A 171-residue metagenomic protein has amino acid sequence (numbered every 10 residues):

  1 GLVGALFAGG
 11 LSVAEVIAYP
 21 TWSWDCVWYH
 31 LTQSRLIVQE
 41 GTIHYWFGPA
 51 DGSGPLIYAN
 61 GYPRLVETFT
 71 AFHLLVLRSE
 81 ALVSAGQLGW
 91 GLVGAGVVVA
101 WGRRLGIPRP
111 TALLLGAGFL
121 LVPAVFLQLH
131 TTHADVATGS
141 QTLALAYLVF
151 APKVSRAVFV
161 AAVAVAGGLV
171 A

Functional and structural regions predicted by a protein language model:
G1-S12: Start-transfer (signal-anchor) and selected internal transmembrane alpha helices of multi-pass inner/ER membrane
I17, V76, L105, L121 (+2 more regions): Transmembrane helix irregularities
Y19-Q33, Q39-F69, R78-A81: Extracytoplasmic catalytic/substrate-binding loops of multi-pass membrane glycan-assembly enzymes
V66, T70-L77, V83-V97, R109 (+1 more regions): Transmembrane alpha-helices of multi-pass, membrane-embedded glycan-processing enzymes that use lipid-linked
A81-L82, V98-L121, S140: Transmembrane-helix signature of polytopic, membrane-embedded enzymes that assemble or transfer cell-envelope glycans
R104-G106, L145-F159: Membrane-interface transmembrane helices that cradle and orient dolichyl/undecaprenyl
L115-L120, V149, A157-A171: Membrane-interface alpha helices of multi-pass inner-membrane proteins
L127-A137: Short acidic/glycine- and proline-prone juxtamembrane loop motifs at membrane-interface regions of multi-pass membrane
